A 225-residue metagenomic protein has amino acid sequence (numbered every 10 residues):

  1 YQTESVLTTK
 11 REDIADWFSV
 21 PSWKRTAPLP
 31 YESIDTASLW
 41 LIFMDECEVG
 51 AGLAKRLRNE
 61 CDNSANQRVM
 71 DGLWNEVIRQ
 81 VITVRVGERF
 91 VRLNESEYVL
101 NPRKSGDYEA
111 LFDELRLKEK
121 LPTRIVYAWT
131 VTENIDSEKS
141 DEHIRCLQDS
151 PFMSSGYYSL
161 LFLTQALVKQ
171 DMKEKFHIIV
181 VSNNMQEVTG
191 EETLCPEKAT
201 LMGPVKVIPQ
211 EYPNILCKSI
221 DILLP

Functional and structural regions predicted by a protein language model:
Y1-P225: 4′-phosphopantetheine-dependent carrier domains
